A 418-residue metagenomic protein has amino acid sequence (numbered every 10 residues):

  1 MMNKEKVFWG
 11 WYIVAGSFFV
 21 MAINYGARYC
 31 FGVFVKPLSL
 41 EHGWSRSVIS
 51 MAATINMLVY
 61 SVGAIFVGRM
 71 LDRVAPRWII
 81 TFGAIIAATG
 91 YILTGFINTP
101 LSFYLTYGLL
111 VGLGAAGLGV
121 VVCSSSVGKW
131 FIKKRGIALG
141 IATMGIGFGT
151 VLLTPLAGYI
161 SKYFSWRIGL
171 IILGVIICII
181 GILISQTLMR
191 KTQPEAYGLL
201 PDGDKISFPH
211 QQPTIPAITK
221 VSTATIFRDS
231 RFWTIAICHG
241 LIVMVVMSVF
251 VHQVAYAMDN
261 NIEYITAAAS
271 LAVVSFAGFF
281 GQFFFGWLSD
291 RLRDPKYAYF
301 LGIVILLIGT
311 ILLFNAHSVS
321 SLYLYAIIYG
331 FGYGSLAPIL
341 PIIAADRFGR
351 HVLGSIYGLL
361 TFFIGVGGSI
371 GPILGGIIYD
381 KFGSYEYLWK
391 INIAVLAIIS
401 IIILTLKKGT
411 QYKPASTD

Functional and structural regions predicted by a protein language model:
A22, G90, S102-G117, G240 (+1 more regions): Hydrophobic core of transmembrane alpha-helices in multi-pass small-molecule transporters, especially MFS/SLC-type
F31-K36, A224-W287, G371: Extracytoplasmic gate region of multi-pass secondary transporters
V62-L101, K296: Conserved MFS/SLC helix-loop-helix module at the cytosolic interface between two early adjacent transmembrane helices
G108-M144, G349: Cytoplasmic helix-loop-helix junction between adjacent transmembrane helices in 12-TM secondary transporters
A142, I146-E195: Helix-loop-helix hairpin linking two adjacent transmembrane segments in secondary transporters
L170-T187, Y387-T405: Symmetry-related core transmembrane helices of the 12-TM Major Facilitator Superfamily/SLC fold
V246, T266, L271-A277, Q282-F285 (+1 more regions): C-terminal transmembrane helical hairpin of 12-TM major facilitator-type secondary transporters
R347-F382: A late C-terminal transmembrane helix in Major Facilitator Superfamily
